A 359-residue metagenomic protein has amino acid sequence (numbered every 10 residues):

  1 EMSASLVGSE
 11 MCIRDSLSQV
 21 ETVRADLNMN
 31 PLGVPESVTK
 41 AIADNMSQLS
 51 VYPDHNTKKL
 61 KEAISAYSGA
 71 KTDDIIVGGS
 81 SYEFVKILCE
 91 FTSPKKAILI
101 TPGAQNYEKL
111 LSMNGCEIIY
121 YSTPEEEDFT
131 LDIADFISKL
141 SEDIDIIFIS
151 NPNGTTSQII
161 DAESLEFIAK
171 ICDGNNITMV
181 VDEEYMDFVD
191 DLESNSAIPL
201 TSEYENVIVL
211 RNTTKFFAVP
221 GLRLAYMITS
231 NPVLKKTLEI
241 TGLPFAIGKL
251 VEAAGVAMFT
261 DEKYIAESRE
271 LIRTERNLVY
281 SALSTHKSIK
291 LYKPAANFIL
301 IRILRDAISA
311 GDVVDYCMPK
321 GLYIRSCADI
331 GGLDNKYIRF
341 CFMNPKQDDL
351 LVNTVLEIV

Functional and structural regions predicted by a protein language model:
E1-G8, C12-I13: Single conserved hydrophobic/aromatic residue that forms the stacking wall/gate of nucleotide- or nucleobase-binding
Q19-V51, L250: Glycine-rich phosphate-binding segment of PLP-dependent enzymes
G33-V38, N56, N206-T285, I289-Y292: PLP-dependent aminotransferase class I/II
T57-A97, G103: Phosphate-binding glycine-rich loop
E90-I149: PLP-dependent aminotransferase-like
E127-V189: Active-site phosphate-binding strand-loop segment of PLP-dependent enzymes
I272-R273, H286-K320: Conserved PLP-binding catalytic core of the aspartate aminotransferase-like
P319-K320, G331-V359: PLP-dependent enzyme catalytic core of the Aspartate aminotransferase-like
